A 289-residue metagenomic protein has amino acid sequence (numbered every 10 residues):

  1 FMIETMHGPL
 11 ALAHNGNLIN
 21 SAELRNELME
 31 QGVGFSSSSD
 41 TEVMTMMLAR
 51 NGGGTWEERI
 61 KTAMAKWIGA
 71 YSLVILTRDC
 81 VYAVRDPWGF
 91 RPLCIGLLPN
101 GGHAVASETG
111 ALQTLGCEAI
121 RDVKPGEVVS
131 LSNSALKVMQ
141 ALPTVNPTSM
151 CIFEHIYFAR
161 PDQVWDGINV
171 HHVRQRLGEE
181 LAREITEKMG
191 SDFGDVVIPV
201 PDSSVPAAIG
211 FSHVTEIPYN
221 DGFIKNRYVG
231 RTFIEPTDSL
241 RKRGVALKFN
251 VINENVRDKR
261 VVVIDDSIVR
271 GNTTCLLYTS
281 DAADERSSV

Functional and structural regions predicted by a protein language model:
F1-P125, S130-D195, V200: Conserved short alpha-helical segments that host acidic/polar catalytic motifs at enzyme active sites
P125-E127, A208-V214: Structured, non-catalytic alpha/beta "coupling" segments that mediate domain-domain communication and provide generic
I185-E187, V256-R260, L276: ATP-dependent adenylate-handling active sites, centered on carboxylate activation for C-N bond formation
D195-P206, R227-V229: A glycine-rich phosphate-binding loop feature that marks nucleotide/adenosyl-phosphate handling sites
V197, V205-F211, Y219, R260-L277: Extended, hydrophobic alpha-helical segments in both membrane/secreted and soluble proteins
V214-V262, N272: Short, glycine/charge-rich flexible loops or terminal/linker lids adjacent to PRPP-binding catalytic cores
Y278-E285: Conserved small/polar residues in nucleotide/adenosyl-binding loops
